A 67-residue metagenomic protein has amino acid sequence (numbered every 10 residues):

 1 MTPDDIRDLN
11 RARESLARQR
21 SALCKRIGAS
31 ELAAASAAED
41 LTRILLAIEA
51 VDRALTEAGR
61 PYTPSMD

Functional and structural regions predicted by a protein language model:
M1-A17: Short, charge/polar-rich alpha-helical segments
C24, G28-D67: Short, charge-rich amphipathic interface segments used for partner binding and complex assembly
